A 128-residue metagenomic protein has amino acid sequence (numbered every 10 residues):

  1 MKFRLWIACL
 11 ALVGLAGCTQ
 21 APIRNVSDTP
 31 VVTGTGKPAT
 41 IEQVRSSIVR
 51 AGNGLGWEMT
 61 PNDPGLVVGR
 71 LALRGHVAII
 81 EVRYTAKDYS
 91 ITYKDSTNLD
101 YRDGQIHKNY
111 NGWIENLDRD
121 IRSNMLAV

Functional and structural regions predicted by a protein language model:
M1-I7: Bacterial N-terminal signal peptides that target proteins for export
A8-L12: Hydrophobic helical h-region of N-terminal Sec-dependent signal peptides in bacterial secretory/periplasmic proteins
G14-G17: C-terminal motif of bacterial Sec signal peptides marking the signal peptidase cleavage site
T19-V128: Ser/Thr-rich, low-complexity intrinsically disordered terminal regions
